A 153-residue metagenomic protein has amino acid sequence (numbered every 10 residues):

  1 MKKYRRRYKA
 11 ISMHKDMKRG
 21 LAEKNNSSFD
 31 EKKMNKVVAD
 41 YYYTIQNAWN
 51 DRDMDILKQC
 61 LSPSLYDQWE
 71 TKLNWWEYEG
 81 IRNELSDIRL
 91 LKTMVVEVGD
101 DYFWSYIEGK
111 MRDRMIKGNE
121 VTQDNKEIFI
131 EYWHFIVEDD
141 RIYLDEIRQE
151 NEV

Functional and structural regions predicted by a protein language model:
M1-D40, K117: Juxtamembrane and targeting peptides
I11-K15, E23, K58-D67, D100-D101: Short low-complexity stretches enriched in small and charged residues
R19, K24, G80, E84 (+2 more regions): C-terminal and inter-domain tail/linker signature
K33, D55-V96: Short solvent-exposed beta->alpha transition segments
D40-K58: Short acidic-aromatic low-complexity motifs
T44, K72-W75, Y132, E150: Conserved, well-folded catalytic cores of nucleic-acid-processing and energy-transducing macromolecular machines
E97-V153: Exposed beta-sheet edge and beta->alpha loop/turn motif
